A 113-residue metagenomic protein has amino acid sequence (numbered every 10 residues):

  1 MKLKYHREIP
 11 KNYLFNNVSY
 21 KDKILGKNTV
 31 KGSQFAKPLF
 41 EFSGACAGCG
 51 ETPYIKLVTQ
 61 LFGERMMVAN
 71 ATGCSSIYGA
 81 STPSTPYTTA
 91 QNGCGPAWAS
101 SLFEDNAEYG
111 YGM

Functional and structural regions predicted by a protein language model:
M1-T29, C94: Non-heme iron-sulfur electron-transfer modules
H6-K11, G79-S84, T88-A90: Short acidic, glycine/serine/threonine-rich loops at helix termini
L14-N16, V58, W98: Generic hydrophobic, helix-prone segments enriched in Leu/Val/Ile
G32, F40-T72, S76-P83: N-terminal amphipathic, basic-rich helices that act as targeting or association modules
P86-D105: A cross-family phosphate/adenosyl-ligand binding-site feature
D105-M113: N-terminal leader/propeptide and maturation segments of large enzyme subunits in energy/redox metabolism and hydrolases
